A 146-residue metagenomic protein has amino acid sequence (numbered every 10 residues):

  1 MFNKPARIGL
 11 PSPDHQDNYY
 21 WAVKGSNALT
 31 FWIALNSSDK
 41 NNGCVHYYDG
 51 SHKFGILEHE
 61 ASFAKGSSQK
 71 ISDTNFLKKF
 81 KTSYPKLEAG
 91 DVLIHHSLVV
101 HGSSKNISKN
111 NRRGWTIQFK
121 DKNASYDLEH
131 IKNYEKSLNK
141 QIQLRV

Functional and structural regions predicted by a protein language model:
M1-A6: Active-site cores enriched in adjacent His and Asp/Glu residues with nearby glycine-rich loops that coordinate divalent
R7-I8, N106: Short Asp/Glu-rich motifs
G9-Y84, A124-I131: Catalytic core of non-heme Fe(II) oxygenases with the double-stranded beta-helix
E58-F63, A89-I94, L98-V146: Non-heme Fe(II)/2-oxoglutarate
